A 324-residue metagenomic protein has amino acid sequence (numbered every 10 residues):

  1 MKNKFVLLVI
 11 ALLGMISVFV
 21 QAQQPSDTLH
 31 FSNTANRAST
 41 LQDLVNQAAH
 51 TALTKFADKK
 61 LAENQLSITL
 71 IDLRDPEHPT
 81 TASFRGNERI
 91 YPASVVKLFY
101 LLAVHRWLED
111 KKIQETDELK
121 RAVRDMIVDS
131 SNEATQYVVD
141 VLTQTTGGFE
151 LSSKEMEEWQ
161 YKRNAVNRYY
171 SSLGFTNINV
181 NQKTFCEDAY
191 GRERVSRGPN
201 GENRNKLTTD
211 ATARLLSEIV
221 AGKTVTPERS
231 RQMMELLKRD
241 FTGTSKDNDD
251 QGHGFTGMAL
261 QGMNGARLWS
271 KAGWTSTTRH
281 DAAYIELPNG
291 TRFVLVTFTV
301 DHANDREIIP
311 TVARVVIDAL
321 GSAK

Functional and structural regions predicted by a protein language model:
K2-F84, L108-I113, M156, Q160 (+2 more regions): N-terminal leader/targeting segments and the immediately adjacent pre-domain N-terminus
Q23-A52, K60-A62, R204, T208 (+1 more regions): Structured C-terminal helix/loop/strand segments within mature extracytoplasmic catalytic/sensor domains
P25-A35, T80-R85, A103-R106, T146-E150 (+3 more regions): Acidic/histidine-rich, surface-exposed loop or edge segments in extracytoplasmic proteins
N33-T51, K55, E63, E118-R197 (+1 more regions): Active-site-adjacent helix/loop patches that line small-molecule binding or acyl-intermediate pockets
L61-L66, P79, R85-N87, Y91-V95 (+7 more regions): Extracytoplasmic
R74-P76, R89-Y91, N132-A134, Q144-T145 (+5 more regions): Solvent-exposed loop/turn segments at secondary-structure junctions within structured extracellular/periplasmic domains
Y91-I113, M126, L295: Active-site SXXK
R106-R124, T135, T226-R231: Short, well-structured active-site flanking segments
